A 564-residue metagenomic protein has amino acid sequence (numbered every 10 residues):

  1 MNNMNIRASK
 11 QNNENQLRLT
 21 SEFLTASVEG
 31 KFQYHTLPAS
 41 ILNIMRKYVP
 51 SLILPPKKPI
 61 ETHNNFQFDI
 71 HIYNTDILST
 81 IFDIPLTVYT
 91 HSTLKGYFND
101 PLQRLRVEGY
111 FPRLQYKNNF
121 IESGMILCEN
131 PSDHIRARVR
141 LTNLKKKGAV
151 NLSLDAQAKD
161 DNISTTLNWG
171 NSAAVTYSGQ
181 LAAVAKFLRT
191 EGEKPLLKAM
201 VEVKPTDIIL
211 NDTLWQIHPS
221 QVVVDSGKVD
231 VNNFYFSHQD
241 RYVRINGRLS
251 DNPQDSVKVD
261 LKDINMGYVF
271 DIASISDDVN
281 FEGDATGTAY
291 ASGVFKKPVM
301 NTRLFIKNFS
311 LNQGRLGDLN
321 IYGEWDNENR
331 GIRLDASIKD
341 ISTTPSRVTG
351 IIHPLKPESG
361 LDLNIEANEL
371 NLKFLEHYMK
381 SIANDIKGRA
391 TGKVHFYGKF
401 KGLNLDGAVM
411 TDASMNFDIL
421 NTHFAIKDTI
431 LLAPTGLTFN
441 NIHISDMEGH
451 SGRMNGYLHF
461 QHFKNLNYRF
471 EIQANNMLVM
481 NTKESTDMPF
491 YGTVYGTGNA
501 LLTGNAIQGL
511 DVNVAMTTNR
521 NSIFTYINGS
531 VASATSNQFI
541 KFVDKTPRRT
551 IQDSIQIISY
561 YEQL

Functional and structural regions predicted by a protein language model:
M1-Y290, V294-K393, F400-N499, T503-L564: Interface amphipathic segments
